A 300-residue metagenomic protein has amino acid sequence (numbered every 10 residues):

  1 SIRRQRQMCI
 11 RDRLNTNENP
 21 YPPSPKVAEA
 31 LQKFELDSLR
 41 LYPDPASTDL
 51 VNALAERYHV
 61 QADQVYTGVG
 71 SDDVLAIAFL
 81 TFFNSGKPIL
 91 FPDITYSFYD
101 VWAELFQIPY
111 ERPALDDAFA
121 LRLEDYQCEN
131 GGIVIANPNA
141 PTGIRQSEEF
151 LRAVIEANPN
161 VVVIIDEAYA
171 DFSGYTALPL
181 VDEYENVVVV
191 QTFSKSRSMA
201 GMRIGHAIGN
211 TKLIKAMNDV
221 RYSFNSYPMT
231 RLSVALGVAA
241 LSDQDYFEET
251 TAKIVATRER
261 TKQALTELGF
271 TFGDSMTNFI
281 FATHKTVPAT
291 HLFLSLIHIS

Functional and structural regions predicted by a protein language model:
S1-R6, I10, I297-H298: Single conserved hydrophobic/aromatic residue that forms the stacking wall/gate of nucleotide- or nucleobase-binding
R11-P22, A28-N52, R57: A glycine-/small-polar-enriched, mobile loop at the entrance of the PLP active site in fold-type I
P22-S24, A46, N186-T266, F270-G273: PLP-dependent aminotransferase class I/II
D49-P88: Phosphate-binding glycine-rich loop
T81-A136: PLP-dependent aminotransferase-like
A120-E129, P141-V163, E167-M199: Active-site pre-lysine segment of PLP-dependent enzymes
E267-S295: Conserved PLP-binding catalytic core of the aspartate aminotransferase-like
